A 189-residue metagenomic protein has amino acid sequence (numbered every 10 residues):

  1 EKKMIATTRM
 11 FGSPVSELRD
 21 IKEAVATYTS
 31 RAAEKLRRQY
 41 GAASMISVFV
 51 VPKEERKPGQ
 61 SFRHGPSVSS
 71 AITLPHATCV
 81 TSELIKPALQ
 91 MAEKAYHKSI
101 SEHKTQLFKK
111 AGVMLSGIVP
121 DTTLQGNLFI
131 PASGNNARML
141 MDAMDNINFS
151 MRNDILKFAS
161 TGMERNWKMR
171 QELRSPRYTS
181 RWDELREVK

Functional and structural regions predicted by a protein language model:
E1-T105: DNA-contacting surface of Y-family translesion DNA polymerases
G65-K189: Acidic, metal-coordinating catalytic segment for phosphate/diphosphate chemistry, firing primarily on the Nudix
